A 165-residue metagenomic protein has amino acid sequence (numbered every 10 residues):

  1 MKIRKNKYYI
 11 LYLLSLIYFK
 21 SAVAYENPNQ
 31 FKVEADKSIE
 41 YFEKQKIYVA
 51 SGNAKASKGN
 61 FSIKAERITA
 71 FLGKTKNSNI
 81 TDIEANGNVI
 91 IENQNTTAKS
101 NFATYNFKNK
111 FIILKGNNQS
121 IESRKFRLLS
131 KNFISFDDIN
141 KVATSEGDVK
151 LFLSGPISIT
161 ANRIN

Functional and structural regions predicted by a protein language model:
K5-A24: Classical Sec-dependent N-terminal signal peptides that target proteins to the secretory pathway
A22-N165: N-terminal amphipathic/hydrophobic interface segments
